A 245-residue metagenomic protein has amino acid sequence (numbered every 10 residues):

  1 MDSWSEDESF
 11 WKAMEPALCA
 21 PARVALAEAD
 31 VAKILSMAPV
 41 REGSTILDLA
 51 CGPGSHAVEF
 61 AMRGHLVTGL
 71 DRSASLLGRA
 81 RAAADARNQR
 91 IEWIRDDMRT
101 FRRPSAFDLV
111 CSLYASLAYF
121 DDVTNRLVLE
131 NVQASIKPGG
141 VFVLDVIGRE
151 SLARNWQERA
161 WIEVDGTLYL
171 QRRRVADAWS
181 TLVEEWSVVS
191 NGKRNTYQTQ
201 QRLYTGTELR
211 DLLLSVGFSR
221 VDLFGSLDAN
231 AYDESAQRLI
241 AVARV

Functional and structural regions predicted by a protein language model:
M1-E42: Conserved class I S-adenosyl-L-methionine
G43-A50: Conserved class I S-adenosyl-L-methionine
T45, G139-V141: Short glycine-centered segments of the SAM/dcSAM-binding site in methyltransferase folds
S55-T100: Class I SAM-dependent methyltransferase SAM/SAH-binding core
R102-L109: A short acidic, Gly/Pro-enriched loop at the edge of an enzyme's catalytic core that lines a small-molecule cofactor
V123, V143-L212: SAM-dependent methyltransferase
R126-P138: A short glycine-rich, Lys/Arg-flanked "PGG" loop and its adjoining helix->strand segment in the class I
G206-V245: C-terminal lobe and adjacent flexible extensions of AdoMet/dcAdoMet transferase-like proteins
